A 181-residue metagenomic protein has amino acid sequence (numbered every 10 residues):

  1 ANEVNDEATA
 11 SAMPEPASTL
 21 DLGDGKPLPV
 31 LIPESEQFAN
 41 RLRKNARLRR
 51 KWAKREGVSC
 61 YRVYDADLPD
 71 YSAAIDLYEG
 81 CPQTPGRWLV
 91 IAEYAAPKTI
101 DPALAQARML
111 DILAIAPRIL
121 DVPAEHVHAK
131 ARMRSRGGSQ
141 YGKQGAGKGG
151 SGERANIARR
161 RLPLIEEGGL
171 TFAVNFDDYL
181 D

Functional and structural regions predicted by a protein language model:
A1-L89, S151: Non-catalytic accessory regions of SAM-dependent methyltransferases
C60, P69-D76, A105-L180: Non-catalytic substrate-recognition/targeting regions of SAM-dependent transferases
D65, E93, F176: Pocket-edge structural micro-motifs
C81-P82, P97-K98, L180: Short, surface-exposed beta-strand-loop junctions and turns on beta-sheet-rich folds
G86-V90, A124-V127: Hydrophobic beta-strand segments of well-ordered beta-sheets in folded domains
L89-L104: A short interface-forming secondary-structure element
